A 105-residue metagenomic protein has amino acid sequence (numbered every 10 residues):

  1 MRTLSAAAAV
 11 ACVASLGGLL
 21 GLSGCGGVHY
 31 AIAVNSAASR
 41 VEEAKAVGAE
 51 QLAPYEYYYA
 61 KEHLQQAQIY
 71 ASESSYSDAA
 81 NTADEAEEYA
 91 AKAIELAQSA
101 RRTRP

Functional and structural regions predicted by a protein language model:
M1-A14: Bacterial N-terminal signal peptides that target proteins for export
L20-G24: C-terminal motif of bacterial Sec signal peptides marking the signal peptidase cleavage site
G26-L64, P105: Amphipathic, heptad-repeat alpha-helical segments
V41, Y57, L64, A71 (+3 more regions): Inward-facing hydrophobic residues that define packing positions of alpha-helical scaffold repeats
A44, G48-Q51, A67-S75, A93 (+1 more regions): Secondary-structure edge/capping motif, primarily at the C-terminal ends of alpha-helices and the immediately following
N81, E87-R104: Short, charge-rich amphipathic alpha-helical segments embedded in non-transmembrane helical bundles/solenoids
